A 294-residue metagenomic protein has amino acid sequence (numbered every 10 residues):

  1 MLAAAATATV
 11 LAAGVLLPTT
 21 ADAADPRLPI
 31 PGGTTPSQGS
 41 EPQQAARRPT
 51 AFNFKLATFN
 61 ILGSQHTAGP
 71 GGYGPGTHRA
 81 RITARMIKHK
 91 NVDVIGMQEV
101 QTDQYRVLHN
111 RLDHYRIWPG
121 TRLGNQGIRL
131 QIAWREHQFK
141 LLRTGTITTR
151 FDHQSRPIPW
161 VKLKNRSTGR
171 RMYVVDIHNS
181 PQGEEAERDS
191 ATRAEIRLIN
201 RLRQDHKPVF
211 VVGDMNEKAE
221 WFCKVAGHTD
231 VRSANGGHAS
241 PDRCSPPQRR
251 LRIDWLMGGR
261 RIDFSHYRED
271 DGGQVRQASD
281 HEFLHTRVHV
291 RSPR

Functional and structural regions predicted by a protein language model:
L2-A8, A12-N110, S292: N-terminal, active-site-proximal structural segment of metallo-dependent hydrolase catalytic domains
D25-E41, N200-V209, E217-R294: Metal-dependent phosphoester-hydrolase catalytic domains
P42, R81-I82, I147-V161, H238-D242 (+1 more regions): Alpha-helical scaffolding within the catalytic cores of extracellular/periplasmic polymer-degrading hydrolases
R48, E99-R171, V175, N179 (+1 more regions): Structured beta-strand-rich core segments of catalytic domains in phosphoester-bond hydrolases
R48-F52, K88-H89, N110-D113, L123-Q126 (+6 more regions): Extracellular/periplasmic catalytic domains that process cell-envelope and extracellular macromolecules
K55-I61, I82-Y105, V161, Y173-I177 (+3 more regions): Active-site beta-strand/loop signature of hydrolases that rely on acidic residues for catalysis
I61, H114-R122, D230-G236: Short hydrophobic/aromatic-enriched beta-strand-loop microsegments
G72-T77, E185-N200: Alpha-helical scaffold elements lining the catalytic groove of polysaccharide deacetylases
